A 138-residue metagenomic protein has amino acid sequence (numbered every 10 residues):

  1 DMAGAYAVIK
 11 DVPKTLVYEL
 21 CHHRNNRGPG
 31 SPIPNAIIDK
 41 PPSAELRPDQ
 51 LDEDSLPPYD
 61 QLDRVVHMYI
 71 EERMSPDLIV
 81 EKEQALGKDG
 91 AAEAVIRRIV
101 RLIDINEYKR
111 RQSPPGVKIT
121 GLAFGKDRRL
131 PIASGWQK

Functional and structural regions predicted by a protein language model:
D1-K138: ATP/NTP-dependent adenylation/nucleotidyl-transfer catalytic domains that generate, transfer, or process NMP-activated
